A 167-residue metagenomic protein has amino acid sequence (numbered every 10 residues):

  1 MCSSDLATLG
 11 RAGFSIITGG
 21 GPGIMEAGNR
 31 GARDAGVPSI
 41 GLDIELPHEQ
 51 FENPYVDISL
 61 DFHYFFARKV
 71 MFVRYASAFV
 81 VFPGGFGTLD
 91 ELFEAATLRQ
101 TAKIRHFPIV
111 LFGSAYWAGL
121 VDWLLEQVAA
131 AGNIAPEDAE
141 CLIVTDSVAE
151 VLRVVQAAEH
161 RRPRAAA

Functional and structural regions predicted by a protein language model:
M1-S3: Short, small-residue-biased leader/transition segments that mark boundaries at the very start of proteins
R11, G23-V81: Acidic/glycine-enriched connector segments
G20-M25, F86-T88: Gly/Ser/Thr-rich loops at beta-strand to alpha-helix junctions that form or flank small-molecule/cofactor-binding
I24-R30, W117-V128: Glycine-rich, charge-decorated loop segments at or immediately adjacent to ligand/cofactor-binding or catalytic sites
G36-E49, F82, A96-L124, P136-E137: Short, acidic/small-residue loops that bind anionic groups at enzyme active sites
S59-F65, E140-V151: Short acidic-hydrophobic, aromatic-tinged amphipathic segments that line or gate anion-handling sites
H63-F112, E159-R164: Active-site/ligand-binding-proximal alpha/beta "capping" segment
I143-A167: Glycine-rich phosphate/pyrophosphate-binding loop and the adjoining helix
